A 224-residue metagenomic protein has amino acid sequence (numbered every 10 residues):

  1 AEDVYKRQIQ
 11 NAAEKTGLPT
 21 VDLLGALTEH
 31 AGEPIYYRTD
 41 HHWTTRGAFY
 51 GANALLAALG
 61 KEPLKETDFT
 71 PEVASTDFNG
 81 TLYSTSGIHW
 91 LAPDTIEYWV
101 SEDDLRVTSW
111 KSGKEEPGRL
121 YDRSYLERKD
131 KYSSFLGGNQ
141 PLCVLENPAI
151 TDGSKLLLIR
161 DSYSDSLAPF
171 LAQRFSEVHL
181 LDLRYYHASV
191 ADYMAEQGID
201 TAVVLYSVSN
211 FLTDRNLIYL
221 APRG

Functional and structural regions predicted by a protein language model:
A1-G224: Extracellular glycan-modifying ectodomains
